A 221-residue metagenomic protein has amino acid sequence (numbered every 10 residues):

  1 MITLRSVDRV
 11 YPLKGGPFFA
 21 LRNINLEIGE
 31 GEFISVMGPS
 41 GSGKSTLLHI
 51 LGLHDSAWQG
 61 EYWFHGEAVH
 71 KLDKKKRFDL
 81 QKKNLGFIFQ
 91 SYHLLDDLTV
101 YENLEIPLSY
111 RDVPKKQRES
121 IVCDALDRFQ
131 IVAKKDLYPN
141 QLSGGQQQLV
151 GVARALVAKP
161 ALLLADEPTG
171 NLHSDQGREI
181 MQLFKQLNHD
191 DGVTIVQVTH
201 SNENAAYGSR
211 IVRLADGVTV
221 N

Functional and structural regions predicted by a protein language model:
I2-I211: ABC family nucleotide-binding domain
I211-N221: H-loop (His-switch) and adjacent beta-strand-loop-beta switch element of ABC-type ATPase nucleotide-binding domains
